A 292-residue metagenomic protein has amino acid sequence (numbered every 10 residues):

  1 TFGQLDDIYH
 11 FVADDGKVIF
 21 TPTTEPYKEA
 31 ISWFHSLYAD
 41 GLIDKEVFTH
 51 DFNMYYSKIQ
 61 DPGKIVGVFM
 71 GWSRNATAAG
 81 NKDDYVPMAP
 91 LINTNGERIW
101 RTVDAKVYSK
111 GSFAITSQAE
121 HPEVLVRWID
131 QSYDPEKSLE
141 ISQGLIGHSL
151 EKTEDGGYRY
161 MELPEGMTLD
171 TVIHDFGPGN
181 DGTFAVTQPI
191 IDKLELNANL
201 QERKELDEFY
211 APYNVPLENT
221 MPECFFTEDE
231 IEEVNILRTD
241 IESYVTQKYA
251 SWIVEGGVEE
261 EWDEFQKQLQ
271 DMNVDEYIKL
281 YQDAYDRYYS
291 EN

Functional and structural regions predicted by a protein language model:
T1-D15, K64-D83: Extracytoplasmic/periplasmic solute-binding protein
G16-D44, N93-G96, V107: Glycine-centered hinge/linker elements that transmit conformational signals in sensory and ligand-binding systems
E29, H121-Q131: Short amphipathic alpha-helical coupling segments at ligand-binding clamshell hinges and other catalytic/signaling
F48-S57: Short helix-initiation/N-cap motifs at beta->coil->alpha
A78-W100: Ligand-binding "clamshell"
Y108-H121: A bilobed periplasmic-binding-protein/Venus flytrap-type ligand-binding module shared by bacterial periplasmic
R127, Q131-S251, G256: Conserved small-residue motifs centered on glycine
S251-N292: Histidine-centered catalytic/metal-binding microenvironments
